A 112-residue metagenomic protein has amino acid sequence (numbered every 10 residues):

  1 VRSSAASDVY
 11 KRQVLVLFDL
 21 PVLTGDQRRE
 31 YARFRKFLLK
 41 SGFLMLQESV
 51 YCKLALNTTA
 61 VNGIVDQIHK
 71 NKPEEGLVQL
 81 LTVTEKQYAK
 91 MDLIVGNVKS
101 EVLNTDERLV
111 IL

Functional and structural regions predicted by a protein language model:
V1-Y10: Single conserved hydrophobic/aromatic residue that forms the stacking wall/gate of nucleotide- or nucleobase-binding
Q13-V22: Active-site-flanking beta-strand signature of metal-NTP-handling nucleotidyl enzymes and homologous cyclase-like
E30-G42: A short alpha/beta connector and helix-capping loop motif
L44-L77, T82-T84: Short, intrinsically disordered low-complexity segments
D92-N97: Terminal, non-globular segments
N104-L112: C-terminal accessory extensions appended to soluble enzyme cores
